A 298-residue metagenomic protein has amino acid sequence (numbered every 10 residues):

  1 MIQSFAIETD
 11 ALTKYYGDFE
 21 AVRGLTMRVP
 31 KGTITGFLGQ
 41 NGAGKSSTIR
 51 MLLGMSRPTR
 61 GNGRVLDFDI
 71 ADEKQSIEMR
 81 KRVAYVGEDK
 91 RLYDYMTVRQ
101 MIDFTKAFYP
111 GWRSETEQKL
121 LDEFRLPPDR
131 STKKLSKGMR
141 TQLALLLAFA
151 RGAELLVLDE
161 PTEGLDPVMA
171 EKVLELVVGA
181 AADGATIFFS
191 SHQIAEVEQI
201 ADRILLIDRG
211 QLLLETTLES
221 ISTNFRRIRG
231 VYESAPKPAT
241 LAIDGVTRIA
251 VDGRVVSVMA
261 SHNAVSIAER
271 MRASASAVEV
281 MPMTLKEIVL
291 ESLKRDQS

Functional and structural regions predicted by a protein language model:
I2-D208, L213-L214: ABC transporter nucleotide-binding domains
F5, M27, D94, I249 (+3 more regions): Residues that recognize and position ribonucleotide moieties
T13, R99, I194, A235-P236 (+2 more regions): Alpha-helix N-cap/helix-start and coil->helix boundary motif
G24, F225, V246, A275-A277: A broad structural signal for short, well-ordered beta-strand segments within beta-sheet-rich domains
K31, V98, L218, P282-L285: Structural motif detector for alpha-helix initiation sites
K106, I228, P238-I243, I267-S274: Alpha-helix C-terminal capping segments
K172-H262: ABC transporter nucleotide-binding domain
R254, M259-S298: C-terminal coupling/interaction segments
